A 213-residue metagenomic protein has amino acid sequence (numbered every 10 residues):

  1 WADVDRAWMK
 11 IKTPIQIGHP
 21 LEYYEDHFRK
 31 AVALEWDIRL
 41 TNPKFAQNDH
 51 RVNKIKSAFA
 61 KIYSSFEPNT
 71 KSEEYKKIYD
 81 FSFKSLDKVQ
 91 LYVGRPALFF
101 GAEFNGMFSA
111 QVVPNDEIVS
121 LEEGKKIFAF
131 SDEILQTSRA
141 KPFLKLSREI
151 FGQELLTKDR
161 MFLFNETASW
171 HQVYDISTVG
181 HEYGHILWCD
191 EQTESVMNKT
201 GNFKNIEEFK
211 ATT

Functional and structural regions predicted by a protein language model:
W1-M161, W170: Contiguous, non-catalytic segments that form substrate-binding/exosite surfaces or channel walls
R160-W170, Q192-N202: Acidic/His metal-coordination segments adjacent to aromatic residues that form catalytic metal sites in metalloenzymes
Q172-I176, N205-E207: Alpha-helical scaffolds flanking conserved acidic
I176-D190, A211: Active-site recognition of the HExxH zinc-binding catalytic motif
L187-W188, V196-M197, E207: Extended hydrophobic-aromatic, low-complexity segments
N202-T213: Post-HExxH zinc-binding segment in Zn-dependent metallohydrolases
